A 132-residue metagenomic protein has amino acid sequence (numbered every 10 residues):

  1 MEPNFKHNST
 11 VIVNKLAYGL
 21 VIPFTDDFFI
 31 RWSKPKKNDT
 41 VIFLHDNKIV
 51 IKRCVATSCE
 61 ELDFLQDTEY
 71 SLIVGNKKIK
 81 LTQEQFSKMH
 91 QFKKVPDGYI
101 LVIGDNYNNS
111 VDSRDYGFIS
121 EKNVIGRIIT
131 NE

Functional and structural regions predicted by a protein language model:
M1-K94: Feature for secretory/organellar precursors and membrane-associated catalytic proteins
A17, R114-E121, G126-E132: Extracytoplasmic/periplasmic terminal helices and flexible tails
T25-D26, S113-D115: Short, solvent-exposed loop/turn segments at secondary-structure boundaries
K93, I100, G117: Residues that recognize and position ribonucleotide moieties
G104: Phosphate/adenylate-binding glycine loop and adjacent helical scaffold
N109-S110: Active-site environment of divalent metal-dependent phosphoester hydrolases
